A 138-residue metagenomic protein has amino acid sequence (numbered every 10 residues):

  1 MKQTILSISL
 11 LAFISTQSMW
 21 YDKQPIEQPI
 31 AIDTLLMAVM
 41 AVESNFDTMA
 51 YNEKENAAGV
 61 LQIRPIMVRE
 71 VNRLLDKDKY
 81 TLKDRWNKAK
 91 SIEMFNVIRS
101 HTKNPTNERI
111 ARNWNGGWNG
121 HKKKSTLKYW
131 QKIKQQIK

Functional and structural regions predicted by a protein language model:
T4-I14: Sec-dependent N-terminal signal peptides
I14-Y21: C-terminal segment of classical bacterial N-terminal signal peptides
Y21-Q28: Extracytoplasmic and endomembrane cell-envelope/extracellular-matrix remodeling and assembly machinery
P29-I32, K54, P105-N107: Extracellular/periplasmic catalytic domains that process cell-envelope and extracellular macromolecules
A31-D47, F95, R109-W118: Short, functionally critical alpha-helical segments immediately adjacent to catalytic or ligand/cofactor-binding
A38-K77: Secreted/periplasmic proteins that engage bacterial cell-wall peptidoglycan
T48-M49, H121-K124: Extracytoplasmic/secreted cell-surface and envelope-processing proteins
P65-K122, W130-K138: Alpha-helical segment that forms one wall of the substrate-binding/catalytic cleft in peptidoglycan-active domains
